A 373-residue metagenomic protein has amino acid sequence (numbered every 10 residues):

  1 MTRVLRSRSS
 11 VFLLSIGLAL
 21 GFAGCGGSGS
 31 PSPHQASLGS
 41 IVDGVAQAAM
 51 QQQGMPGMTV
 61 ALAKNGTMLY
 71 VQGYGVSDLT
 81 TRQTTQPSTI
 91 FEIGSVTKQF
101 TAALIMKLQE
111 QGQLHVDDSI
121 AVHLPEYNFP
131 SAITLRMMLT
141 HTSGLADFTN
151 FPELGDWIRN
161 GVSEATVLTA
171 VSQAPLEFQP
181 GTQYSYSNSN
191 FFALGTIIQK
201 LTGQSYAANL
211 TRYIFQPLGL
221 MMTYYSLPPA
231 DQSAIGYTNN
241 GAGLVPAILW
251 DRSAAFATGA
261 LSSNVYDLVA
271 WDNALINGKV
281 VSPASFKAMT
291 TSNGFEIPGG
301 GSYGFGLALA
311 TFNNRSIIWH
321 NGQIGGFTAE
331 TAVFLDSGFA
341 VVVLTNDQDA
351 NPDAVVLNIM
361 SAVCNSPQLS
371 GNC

Functional and structural regions predicted by a protein language model:
M1-L13: Bacterial N-terminal signal peptides that target proteins for export
S15-S40: Bacterial Sec-dependent N-terminal signal peptides
A36-F91, Q113-D118, Q173, C364: Short, conserved catalytic-motif segment at the N-terminal edge
D43-A46, V60, G66, I90-D117 (+3 more regions): Active-site SXXK
V76-D78, S131-G325: Short, surface-exposed loop or secondary-structure junction motifs that flank catalytic or metal-binding residues
H115-P130, Q216-L218: Short, glycine/proline-biased beta-turn/loop segments that scaffold the active-site neighborhood
I317-H320, A329-D347: Short, well-ordered beta-strand elements
D347-C373: Short, gly/Ser/Thr-rich active-site loops of penicillin-recognizing serine hydrolases
